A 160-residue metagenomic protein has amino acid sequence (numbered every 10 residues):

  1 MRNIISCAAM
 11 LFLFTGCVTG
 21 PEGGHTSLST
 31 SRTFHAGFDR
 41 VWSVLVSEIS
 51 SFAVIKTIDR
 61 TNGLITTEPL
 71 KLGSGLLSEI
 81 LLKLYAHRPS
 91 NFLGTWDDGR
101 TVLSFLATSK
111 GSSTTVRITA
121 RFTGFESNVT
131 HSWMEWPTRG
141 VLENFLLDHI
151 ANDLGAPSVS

Functional and structural regions predicted by a protein language model:
R2-M10: Sec-dependent signal peptide recognition, specifically the positively charged N-region followed immediately by
M10-L11, S109: Short stretches within intrinsically disordered, low-complexity N-terminal or propeptide regions
L13-G16: C-terminal motif of bacterial Sec signal peptides marking the signal peptidase cleavage site
V18-S160: Ser/Thr-rich, low-complexity intrinsically disordered terminal regions
